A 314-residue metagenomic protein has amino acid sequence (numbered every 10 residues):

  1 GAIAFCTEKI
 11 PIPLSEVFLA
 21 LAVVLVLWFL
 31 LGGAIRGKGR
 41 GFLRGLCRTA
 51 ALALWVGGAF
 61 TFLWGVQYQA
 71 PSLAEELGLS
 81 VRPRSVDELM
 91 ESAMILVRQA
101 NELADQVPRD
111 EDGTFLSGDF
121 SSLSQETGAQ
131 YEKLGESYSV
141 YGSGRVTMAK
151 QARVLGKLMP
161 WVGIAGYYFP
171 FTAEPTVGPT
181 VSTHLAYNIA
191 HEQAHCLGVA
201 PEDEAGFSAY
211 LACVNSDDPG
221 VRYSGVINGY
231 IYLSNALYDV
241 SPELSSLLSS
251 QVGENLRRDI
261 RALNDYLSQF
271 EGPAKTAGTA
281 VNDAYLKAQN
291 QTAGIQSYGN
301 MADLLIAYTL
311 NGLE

Functional and structural regions predicted by a protein language model:
G1-A34: Membrane-embedded alpha-helical segments of integral membrane proteins
P11, H184-L211: Active-site recognition of the HExxH zinc-binding catalytic motif
I35-R44: Membrane-interface helix-boundary motifs at transmembrane edges
L43-A173: Contiguous, non-catalytic segments that form substrate-binding/exosite surfaces or channel walls
L89, A200-L244: Post-HExxH zinc-binding segment in Zn-dependent metallohydrolases
V107-D112, V146, P219-G225, S245: Surface-exposed patches in mature extracellular/periplasmic domains of secreted proteins
D239-D259: Amphipathic alpha-helical blocks and their helix-capping loop/short-beta junctions
N255-E314: Pan-zinc metallopeptidase signature
